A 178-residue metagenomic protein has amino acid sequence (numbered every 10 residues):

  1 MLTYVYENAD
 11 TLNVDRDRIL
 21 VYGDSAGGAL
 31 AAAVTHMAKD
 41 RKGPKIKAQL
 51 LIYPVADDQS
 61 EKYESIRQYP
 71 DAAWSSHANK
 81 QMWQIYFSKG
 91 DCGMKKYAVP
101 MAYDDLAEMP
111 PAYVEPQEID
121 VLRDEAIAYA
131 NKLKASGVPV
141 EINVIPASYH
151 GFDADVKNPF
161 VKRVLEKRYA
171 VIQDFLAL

Functional and structural regions predicted by a protein language model:
M1-L178: Alpha/beta-hydrolase superfamily serine-hydrolase fold, recognizing
